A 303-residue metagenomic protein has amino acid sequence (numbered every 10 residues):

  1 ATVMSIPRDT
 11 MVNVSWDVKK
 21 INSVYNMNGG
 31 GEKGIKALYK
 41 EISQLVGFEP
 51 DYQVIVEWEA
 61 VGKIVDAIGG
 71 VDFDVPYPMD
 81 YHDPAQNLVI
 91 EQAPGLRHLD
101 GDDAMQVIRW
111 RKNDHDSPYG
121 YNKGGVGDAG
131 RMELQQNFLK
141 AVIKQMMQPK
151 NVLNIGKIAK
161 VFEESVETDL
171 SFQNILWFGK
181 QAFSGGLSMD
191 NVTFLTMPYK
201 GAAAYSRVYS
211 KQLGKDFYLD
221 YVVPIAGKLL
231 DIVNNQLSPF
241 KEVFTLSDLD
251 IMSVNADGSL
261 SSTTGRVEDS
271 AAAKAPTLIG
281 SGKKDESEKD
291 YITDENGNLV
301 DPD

Functional and structural regions predicted by a protein language model:
A1-D303: Non-catalytic, solvent-exposed segments at the cell envelope interface
